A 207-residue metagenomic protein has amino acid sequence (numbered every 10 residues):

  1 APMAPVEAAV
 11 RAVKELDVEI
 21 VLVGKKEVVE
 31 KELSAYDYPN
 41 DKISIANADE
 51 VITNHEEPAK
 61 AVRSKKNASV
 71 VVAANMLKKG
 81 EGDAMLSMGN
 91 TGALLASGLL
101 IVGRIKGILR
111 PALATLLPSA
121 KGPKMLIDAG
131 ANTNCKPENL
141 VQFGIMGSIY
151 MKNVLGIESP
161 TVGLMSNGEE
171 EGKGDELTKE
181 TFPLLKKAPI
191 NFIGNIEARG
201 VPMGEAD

Functional and structural regions predicted by a protein language model:
A1-E7, N67-G80, A84-G98, L109-L113 (+3 more regions): Short glycine/serine/threonine-rich phosphate/pyrophosphate-binding segments that cradle anionic phosphate groups
A1-K31: N-terminal phosphate-binding or glycine-rich loops at protein starts, especially the Walker A/P-loop of NTPases
K14-E15, D37-Y38, V62, K66 (+8 more regions): Solvent-exposed alpha-helices and their adjacent loops that cap or buttress functional pockets in soluble metabolic
E19-V21, K26-E30, T133-A198, G204: Glycine-rich phosphate/diphosphate-binding loop of Rossmann-like nucleotide-binding domains
L22-G24, A46, S87-G89, L116-L117 (+2 more regions): Short beta-strand segments
E27-N54, I108-P111, T115-S119: N-terminal short beta-loop-beta anion/metal-coordinating cradle
Y38-G82: Phosphate/nucleotide-donor binding subsite
A96-G130, K187-I196: Short, acidic/small-residue loops that bind anionic groups at enzyme active sites
